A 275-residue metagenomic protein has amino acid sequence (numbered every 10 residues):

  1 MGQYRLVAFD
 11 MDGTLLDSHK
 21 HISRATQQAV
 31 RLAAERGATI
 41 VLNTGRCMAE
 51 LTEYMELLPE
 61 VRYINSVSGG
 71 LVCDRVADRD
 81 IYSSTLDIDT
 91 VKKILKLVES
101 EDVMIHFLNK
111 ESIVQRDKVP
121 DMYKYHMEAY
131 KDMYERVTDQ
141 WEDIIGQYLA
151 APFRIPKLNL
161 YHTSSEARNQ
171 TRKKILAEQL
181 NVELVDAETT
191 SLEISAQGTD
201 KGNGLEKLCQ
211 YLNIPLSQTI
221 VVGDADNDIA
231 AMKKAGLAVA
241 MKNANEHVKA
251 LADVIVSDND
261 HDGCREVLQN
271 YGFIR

Functional and structural regions predicted by a protein language model:
G2-L6, D10, D17, S23 (+2 more regions): Mg2+-dependent phosphoryl-transfer enzymes with acidic/Ser/Thr/Gly-rich catalytic loops
K20-G37, S83-T90, E142-G146, G198-Q210 (+2 more regions): Short, acidic loop-to-helix structural element flanking the phosphoryl-transfer center in phosphate-processing enzymes
H21-E128: Active-site phosphate-binding/coordination module
L32, Y54, K174, A230-A231: Well-formed, non-transmembrane alpha-helical positions, independent of function
C47, S68, E111, T190 (+3 more regions): A generic "binding-loop/recognition-motif" signal
M48-T52, R168-N169, G202, D228-I229: Short, well-ordered alpha-helical microsegments
L57-E60, V67-S68, V76, E178-L180 (+2 more regions): Short, structured coil segments at secondary-structure junctions
L97, E101-V103, L108-V222: Conserved acidic, metal-coordinating active-site core of Asp-based, Mg2+-dependent phosphoryl-transfer enzymes
